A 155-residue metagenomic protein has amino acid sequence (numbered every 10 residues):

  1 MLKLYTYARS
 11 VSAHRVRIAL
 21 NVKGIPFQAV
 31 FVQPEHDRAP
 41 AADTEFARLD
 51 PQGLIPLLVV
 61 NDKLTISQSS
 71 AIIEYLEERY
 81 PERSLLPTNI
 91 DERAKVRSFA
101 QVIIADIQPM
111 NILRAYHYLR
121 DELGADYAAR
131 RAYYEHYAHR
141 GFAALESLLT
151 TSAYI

Functional and structural regions predicted by a protein language model:
M1-A132: GST-like domain detector, emphasizing the conserved glutathione-binding G-site in the N-terminal thioredoxin-like
E82, S147-I155: Surface-exposed helix-capping loop/turn segments at secondary-structure junctions
I107-N111, G141-A144, S152: Short, structured loop/turn "capping" segments at alpha-beta junctions
R130-L149: Amphipathic alpha-helical packing segments from all-alpha helical-bundle domains
